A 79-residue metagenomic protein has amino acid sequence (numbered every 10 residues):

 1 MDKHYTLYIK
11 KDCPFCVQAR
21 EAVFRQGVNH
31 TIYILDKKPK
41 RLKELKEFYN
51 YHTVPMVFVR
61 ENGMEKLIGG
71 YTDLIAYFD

Functional and structural regions predicted by a protein language model:
M1-H30: Local sequence-structure signature of Cys/Sec-based thiol-disulfide redox active-site neighborhoods
I9, V28-L42, H52: Thiol-based oxidoreductase modules, predominantly thioredoxin-like and allied folds used for disulfide exchange
P14, D36, I75: Nucleotide phosphate-binding site architecture
A19, R41, G70-L74: Amphipathic alpha-helical interface surfaces
L42-Y49, A76-D79: Short amphipathic alpha-helix with an adjacent loop that forms part of the alpha/beta core around
Y49-F58: Structural micro-motif
V59-D79: Non-catalytic, surface beta->alpha helical segment in thiol-disulfide oxidoreductase systems
